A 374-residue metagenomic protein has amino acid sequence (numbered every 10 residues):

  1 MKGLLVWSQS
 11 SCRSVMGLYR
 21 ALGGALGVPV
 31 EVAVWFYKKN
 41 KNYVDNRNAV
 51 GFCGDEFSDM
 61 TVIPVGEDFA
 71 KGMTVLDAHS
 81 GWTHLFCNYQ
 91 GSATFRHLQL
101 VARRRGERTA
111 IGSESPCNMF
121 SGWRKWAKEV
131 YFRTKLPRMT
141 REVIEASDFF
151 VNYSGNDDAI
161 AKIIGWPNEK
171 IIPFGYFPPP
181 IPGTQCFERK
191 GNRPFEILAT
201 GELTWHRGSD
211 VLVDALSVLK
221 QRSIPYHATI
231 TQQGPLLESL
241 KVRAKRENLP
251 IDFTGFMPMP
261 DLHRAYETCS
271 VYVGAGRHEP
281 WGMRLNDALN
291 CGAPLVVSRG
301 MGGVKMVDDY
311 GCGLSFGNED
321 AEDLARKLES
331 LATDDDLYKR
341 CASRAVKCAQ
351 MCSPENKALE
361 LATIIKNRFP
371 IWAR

Functional and structural regions predicted by a protein language model:
F57, E238-M257: Nucleotide-activated donor-binding/catalytic signature segment of Leloir-type glycosyltransferases, i.e., the conserved
V130-F150: Membrane-proximal helix-turn-helix segments that form the acceptor-binding/catalytic region of lipid-linked
N156-D157, P173-T184, P235, P258: Short beta-strand->alpha-helix junction loop in the catalytic core of nucleotide-activated group-transfer enzymes
E188-R207, V213-L216: Conserved donor-binding/catalytic core segment of Leloir-type glycosyltransferases
F256-M257, R264-C269: Short alpha-helical donor nucleotide-sugar binding micro-motif in glycosyltransferases
V271, P294-S298: Short hydrophobic beta-strand element within catalytic cores of glycosyltransferases and related nucleotide-activated
R277: Aromatic "clamp/platform" in nucleotide-sugar-dependent glycosyltransferases that forms part of the donor/acceptor
L314-A321, S330-D335: Conserved acidic donor-binding segment of nucleotide-sugar-dependent glycosyltransferases
